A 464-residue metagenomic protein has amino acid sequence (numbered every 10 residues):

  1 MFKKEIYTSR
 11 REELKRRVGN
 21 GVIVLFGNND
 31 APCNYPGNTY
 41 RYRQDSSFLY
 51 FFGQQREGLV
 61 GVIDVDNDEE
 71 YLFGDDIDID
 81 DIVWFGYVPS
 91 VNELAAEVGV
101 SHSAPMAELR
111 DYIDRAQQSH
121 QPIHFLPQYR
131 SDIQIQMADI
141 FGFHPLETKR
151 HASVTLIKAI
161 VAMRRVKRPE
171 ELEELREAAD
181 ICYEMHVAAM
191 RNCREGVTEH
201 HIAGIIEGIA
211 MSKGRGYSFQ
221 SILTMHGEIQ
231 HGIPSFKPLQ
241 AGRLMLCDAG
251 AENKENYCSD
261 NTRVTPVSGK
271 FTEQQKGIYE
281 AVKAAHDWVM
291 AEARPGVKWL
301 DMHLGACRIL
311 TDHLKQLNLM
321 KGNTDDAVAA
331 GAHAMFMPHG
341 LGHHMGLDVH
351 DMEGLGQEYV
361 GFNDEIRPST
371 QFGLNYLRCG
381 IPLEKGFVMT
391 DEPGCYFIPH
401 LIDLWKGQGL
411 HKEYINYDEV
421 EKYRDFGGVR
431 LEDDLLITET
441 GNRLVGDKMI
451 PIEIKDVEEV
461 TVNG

Functional and structural regions predicted by a protein language model:
M1-G464: Active-site neighborhoods and metal-handling regions in enzymes and metal-associated proteins
